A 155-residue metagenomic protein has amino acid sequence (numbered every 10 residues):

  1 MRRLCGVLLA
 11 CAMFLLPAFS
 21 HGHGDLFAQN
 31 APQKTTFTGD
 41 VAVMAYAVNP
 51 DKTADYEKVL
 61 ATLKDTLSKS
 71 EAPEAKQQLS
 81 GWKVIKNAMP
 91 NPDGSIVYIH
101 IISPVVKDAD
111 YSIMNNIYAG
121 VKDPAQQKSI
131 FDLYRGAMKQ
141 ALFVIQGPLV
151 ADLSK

Functional and structural regions predicted by a protein language model:
M1-L4: Positively charged n-region of N-terminal signal peptides that target proteins for export
V7-D25: Bacterial N-terminal signal peptides
H23-A31, L153-K155: Compositionally biased, proline/threonine/alanine/serine-rich low-complexity intrinsically disordered stretches
F27-G39, S68-Y98: Short, glycine- and small/hydrophobic-rich beta-strand elements in well-ordered beta-sheets
F37-P50: Acidic/histidine-rich, surface-exposed loop or edge segments in extracytoplasmic proteins
V41, T53, E57-L60, K64 (+2 more regions): Extracytoplasmic/secreted envelope proteins and their assembly/folding machinery, especially bacterial periplasmic
V48-P50, L60-T62, A88, H100-V106: A mature extracytoplasmic/lumenal domain signature
K64-S80, G94-S95, I101-K155: An amphipathic, aromatic/His-enriched active-site/gating alpha helix that lines ligand/cofactor pockets
